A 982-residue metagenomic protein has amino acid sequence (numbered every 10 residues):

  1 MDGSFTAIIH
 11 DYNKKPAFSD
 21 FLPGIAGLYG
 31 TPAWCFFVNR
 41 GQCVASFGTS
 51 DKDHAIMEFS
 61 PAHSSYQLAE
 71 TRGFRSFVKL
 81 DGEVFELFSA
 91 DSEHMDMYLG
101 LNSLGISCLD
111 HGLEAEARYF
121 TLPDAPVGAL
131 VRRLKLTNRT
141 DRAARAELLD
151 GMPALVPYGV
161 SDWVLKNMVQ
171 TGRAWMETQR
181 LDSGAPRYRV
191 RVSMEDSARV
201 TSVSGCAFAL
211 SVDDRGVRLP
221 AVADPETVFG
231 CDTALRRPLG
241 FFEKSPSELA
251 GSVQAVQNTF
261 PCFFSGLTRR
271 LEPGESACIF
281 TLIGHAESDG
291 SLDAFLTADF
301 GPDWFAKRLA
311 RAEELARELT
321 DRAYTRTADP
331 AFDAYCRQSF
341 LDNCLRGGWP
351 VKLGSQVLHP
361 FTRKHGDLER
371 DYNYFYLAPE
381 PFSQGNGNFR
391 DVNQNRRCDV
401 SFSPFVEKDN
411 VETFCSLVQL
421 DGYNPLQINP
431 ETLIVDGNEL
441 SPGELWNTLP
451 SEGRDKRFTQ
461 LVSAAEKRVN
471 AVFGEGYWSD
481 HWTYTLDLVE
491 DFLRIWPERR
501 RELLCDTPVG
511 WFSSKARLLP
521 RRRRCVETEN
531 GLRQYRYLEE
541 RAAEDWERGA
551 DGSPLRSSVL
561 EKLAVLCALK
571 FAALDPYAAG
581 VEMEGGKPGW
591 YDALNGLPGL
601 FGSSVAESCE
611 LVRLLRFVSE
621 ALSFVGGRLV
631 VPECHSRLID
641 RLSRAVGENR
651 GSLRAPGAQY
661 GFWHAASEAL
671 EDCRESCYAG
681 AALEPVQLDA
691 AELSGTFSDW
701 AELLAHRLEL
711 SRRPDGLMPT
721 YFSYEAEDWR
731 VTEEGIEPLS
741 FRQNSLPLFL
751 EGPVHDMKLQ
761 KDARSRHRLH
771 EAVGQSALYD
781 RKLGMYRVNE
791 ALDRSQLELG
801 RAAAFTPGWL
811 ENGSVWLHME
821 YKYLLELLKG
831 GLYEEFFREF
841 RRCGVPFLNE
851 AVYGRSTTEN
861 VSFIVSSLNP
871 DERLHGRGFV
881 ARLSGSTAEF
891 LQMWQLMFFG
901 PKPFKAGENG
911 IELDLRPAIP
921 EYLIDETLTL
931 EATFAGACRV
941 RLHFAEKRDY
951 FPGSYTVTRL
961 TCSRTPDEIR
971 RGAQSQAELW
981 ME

Functional and structural regions predicted by a protein language model:
M1-C567, D575-P598, C609, F617 (+6 more regions): Anionic coordination/interaction segments
F601: Beta-strand-loop-alpha-helix segment that lines the small-molecule cofactor/substrate pocket of alpha/beta enzymes
L614: Glycine/aspartate-rich loop-and-adjacent alpha/beta segment that forms the canonical ThDP
L622-V625: Secondary-structure edge/capping motif, primarily at the C-terminal ends of alpha-helices and the immediately following
V754-M757: Amphipathic alpha-helical elements of HEAT/ARM-like alpha-solenoid repeat scaffolds that form extended
S975-E982: Short, aromatic- and glycine-rich surface loops/edge beta-strands on solvent-exposed regions
